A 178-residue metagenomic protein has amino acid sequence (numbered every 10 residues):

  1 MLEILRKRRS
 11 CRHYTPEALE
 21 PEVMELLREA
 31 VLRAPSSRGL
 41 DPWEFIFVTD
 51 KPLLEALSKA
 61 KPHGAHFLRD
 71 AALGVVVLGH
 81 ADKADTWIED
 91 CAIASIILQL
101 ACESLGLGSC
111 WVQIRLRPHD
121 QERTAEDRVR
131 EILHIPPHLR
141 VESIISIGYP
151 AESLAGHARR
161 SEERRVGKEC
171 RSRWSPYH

Functional and structural regions predicted by a protein language model:
M1-R165, R171: Acidic, surface-exposed loops and disordered segments
E169-H178: Hydrophobic alpha-helical segments, chiefly the membrane-spanning helices and signal/signal-anchor peptides
